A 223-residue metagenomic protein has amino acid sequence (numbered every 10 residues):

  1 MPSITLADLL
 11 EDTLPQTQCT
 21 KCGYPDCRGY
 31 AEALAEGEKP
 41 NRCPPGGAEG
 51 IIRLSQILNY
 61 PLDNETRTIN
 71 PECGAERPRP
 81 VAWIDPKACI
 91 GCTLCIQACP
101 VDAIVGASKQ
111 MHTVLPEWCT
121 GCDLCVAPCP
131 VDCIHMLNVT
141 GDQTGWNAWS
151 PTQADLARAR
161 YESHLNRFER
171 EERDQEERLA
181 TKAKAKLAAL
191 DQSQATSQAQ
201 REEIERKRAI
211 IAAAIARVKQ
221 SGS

Functional and structural regions predicted by a protein language model:
M1-N64: Long, charged N-terminal interaction/targeting segments
I4-Q16, G37-P45, R67-G91, I96-Q97 (+3 more regions): Ferredoxin-like iron-sulfur electron-transfer modules
T20, C43, A88, Q200-E203: Alpha-helix initiation/capping motif
E36, Q56-D63, Q97, A195 (+2 more regions): Generic secondary-structure signature for well-ordered alpha-helical cores
R53, Q97, A127: Surface-exposed charge patches
L62-N64, A103, D155: Short, low-complexity, polar/charged sequence segments that are solvent-exposed and flexible
E72-R77, W118, L124-S223: Flanking helices and flexible, charged tails adjoining ferredoxin-like Fe-S electron-transfer domains in multi-subunit
